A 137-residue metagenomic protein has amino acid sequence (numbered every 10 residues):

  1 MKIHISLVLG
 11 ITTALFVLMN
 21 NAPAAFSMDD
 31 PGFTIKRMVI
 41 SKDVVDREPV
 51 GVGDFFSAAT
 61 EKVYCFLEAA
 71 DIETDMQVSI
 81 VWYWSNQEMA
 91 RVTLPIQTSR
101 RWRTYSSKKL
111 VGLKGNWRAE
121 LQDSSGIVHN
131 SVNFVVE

Functional and structural regions predicted by a protein language model:
V8-N20: Bacterial N-terminal signal peptides
A25-T60: Short, compositionally biased P/S/T/A/G/V-rich stretches that sit at domain boundaries
V63-A70: Short edge beta-strand/loop segments characteristic of extracellular beta-sandwich folds
F66, R101-K109: Exposed aromatic-hydrophobic patches
D75, K114-N116: Extracellular Ig-like/FN3 beta-sandwich strand-entry sites
I80-W84, L121: Conserved aromatic beta-strand anchor motif in extracellular beta-sandwich/beta-rich domains
M89-S99: Solvent-exposed serine/threonine-rich low-complexity stretches and specific carbohydrate-binding patches
I96, K109-V111, R118-V136: Short, exposed beta-strand-loop hairpins at the edges of beta-sheets in extracellular/periplasmic proteins
